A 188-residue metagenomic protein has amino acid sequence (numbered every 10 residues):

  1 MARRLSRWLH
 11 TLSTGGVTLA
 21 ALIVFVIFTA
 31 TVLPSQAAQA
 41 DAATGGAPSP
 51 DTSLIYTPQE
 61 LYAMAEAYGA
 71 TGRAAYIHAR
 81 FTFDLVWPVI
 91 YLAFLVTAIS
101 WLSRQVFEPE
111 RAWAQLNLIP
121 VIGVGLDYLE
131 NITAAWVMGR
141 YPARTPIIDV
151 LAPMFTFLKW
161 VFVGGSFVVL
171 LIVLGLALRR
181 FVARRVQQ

Functional and structural regions predicted by a protein language model:
A2, S6-T14, G69-A79, E108-Q115 (+1 more regions): Membrane-interfacial loop-to-transmembrane-helix junctions in polytopic alpha-helical membrane proteins
R3, R179-Q188: Short, charged juxtamembrane terminal tails flanking transmembrane helices
R3-A79: Interfacial loop at the N-terminal end of multi-pass membrane proteins
T14-F25, K159-A177: Hydrophobic alpha-helical transmembrane segments
T14-L22, S100, V106-G125: Interfacial segments of alpha-helical transmembrane regions
H78-A93, P153-G165: Membrane-interface loop-to-helix entry segments
L85-R104, S166-A183: Transmembrane alpha-helical segments in integral membrane proteins
P120-I172: Alpha-helical transmembrane segments of multi-pass integral membrane proteins, characterized by long hydrophobic
